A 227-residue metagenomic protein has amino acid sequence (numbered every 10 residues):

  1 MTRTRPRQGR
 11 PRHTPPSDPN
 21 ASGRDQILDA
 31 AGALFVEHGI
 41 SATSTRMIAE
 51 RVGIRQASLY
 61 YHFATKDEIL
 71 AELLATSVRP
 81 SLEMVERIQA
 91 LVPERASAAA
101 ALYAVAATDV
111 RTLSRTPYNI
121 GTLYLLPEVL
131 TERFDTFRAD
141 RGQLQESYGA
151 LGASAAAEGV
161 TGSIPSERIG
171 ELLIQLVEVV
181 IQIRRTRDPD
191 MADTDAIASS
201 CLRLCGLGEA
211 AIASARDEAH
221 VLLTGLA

Functional and structural regions predicted by a protein language model:
M1-R7, Q145-A157, Q182-A227: C-terminal peripheral helix-coil segments that are non-catalytic and often amphipathic
G23-A31, I48-A49, L73-V85, Y148: Generic hydrophobic, amphipathic alpha-helix propensity
Q26, L34-E72: Helix-turn-helix
K66, S77, S81, L102-A106 (+3 more regions): Hydrophobic/aromatic residues within well-ordered alpha-helical segments
E72, E86-R115, G170: Hydrophobic alpha-helical connector segments
L82-E86, T131-E158, I164-Q175, S199: Amphipathic alpha-helical packing segments from all-alpha helical-bundle domains
I88-V92, I120-P127, V180-D188: Secondary-structure edge/capping motif, primarily at the C-terminal ends of alpha-helices and the immediately following
A101-A104, T112-D135, G149, A213-E218: Amphipathic alpha-helical segments used for helix-helix packing
